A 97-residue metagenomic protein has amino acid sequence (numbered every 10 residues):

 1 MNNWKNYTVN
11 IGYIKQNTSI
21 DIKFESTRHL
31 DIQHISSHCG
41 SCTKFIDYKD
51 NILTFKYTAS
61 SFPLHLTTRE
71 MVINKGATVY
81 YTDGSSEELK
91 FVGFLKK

Functional and structural regions predicted by a protein language model:
M1-T27, L95-K97: Beta-sheet-dominated interaction scaffolds and their linkers
W4-N10, S19, C39-F45, T58-F62: Short structured motifs
G12-N17, D50, F55-K56: Solvent-exposed, conformationally flexible loop/turn segments
I14-I22, L64-A77: Short, solvent-exposed loop/turn segments enriched in Ser/Thr/Gly
E25-H29, T82-G84: Short solvent-exposed strand-capping/beta-turn motif centered on an Asx-Ser/Thr pair
T27-T54: Surface-exposed binding patches on compact interaction domains or structured appendages
I52-R69: Extracellular/luminal low-complexity segments enriched in Ser/Thr/Pro
I73-L95: Terminal connector regions
